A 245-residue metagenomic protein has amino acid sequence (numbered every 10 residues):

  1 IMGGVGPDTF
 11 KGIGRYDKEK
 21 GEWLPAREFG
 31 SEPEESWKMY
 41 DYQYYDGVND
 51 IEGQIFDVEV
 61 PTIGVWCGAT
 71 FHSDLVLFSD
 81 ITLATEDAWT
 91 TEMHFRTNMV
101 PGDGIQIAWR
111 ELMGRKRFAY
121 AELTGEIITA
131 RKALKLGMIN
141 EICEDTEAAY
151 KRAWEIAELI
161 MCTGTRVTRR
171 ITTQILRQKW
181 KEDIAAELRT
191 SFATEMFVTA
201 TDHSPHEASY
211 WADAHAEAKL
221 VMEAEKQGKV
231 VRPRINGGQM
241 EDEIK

Functional and structural regions predicted by a protein language model:
I1-E28, G125-A130, E147, K151 (+2 more regions): C-terminal alpha-helix plus adjacent terminal tail
I1-M39, G53-G64, I81, T85-W89: A structural preference for short, pocket-lining loop segments at secondary-structure junctions
K38, Y42, E144-E147, E182: Charge-dense, low-complexity intrinsically disordered segments
Q43-G47: Low-complexity, serine/threonine/proline-enriched polar segments
V48, Q106, R115-F118, T168-T172 (+1 more regions): A general structural signal for well-ordered alpha-helical segments in protein cores
G53-T165: Crotonase-fold acyl-CoA enzyme core
